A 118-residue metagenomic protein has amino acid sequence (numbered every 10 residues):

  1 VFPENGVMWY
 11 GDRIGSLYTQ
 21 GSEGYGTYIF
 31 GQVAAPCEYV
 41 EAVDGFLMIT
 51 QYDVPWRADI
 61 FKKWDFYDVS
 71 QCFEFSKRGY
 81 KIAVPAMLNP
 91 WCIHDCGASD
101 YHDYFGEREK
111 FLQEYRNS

Functional and structural regions predicted by a protein language model:
V1-D59: Conserved catalytic core of nucleotide-sugar-dependent glycosyltransferases
A42, A58-S118: C-terminal catalytic/acceptor-binding lobe
